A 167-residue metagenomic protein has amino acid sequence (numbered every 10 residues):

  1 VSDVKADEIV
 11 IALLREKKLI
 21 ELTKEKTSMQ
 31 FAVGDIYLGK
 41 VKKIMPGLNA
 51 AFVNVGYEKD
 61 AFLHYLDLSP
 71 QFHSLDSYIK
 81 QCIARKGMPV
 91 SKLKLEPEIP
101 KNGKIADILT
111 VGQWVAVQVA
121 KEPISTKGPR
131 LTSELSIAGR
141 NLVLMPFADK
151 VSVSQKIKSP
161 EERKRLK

Functional and structural regions predicted by a protein language model:
V1-K167: Single-stranded RNA-binding surfaces
